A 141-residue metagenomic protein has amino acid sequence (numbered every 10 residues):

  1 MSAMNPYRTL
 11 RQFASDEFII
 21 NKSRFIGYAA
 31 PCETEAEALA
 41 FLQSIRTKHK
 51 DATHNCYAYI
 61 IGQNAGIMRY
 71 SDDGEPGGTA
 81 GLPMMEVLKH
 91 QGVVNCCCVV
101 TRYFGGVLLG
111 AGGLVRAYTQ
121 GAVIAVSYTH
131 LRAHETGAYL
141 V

Functional and structural regions predicted by a protein language model:
M1-G78: C-terminal regulatory domains involved in ligand/effector binding and gene-expression control
Q12, P31, I61-Q63, D72 (+5 more regions): Generic structural "secondary-structure junction" signal
G27-A30, R132, V141: Short cationic amphipathic helices and targeting signals
A38, L108-A111, L140: Alpha-helix N-cap/helix-start motif
P83-S127: Active-site beta-strand/loop microenvironment that shapes enzyme catalytic pockets
T129-T136: Conserved small/polar residues in nucleotide/adenosyl-binding loops
